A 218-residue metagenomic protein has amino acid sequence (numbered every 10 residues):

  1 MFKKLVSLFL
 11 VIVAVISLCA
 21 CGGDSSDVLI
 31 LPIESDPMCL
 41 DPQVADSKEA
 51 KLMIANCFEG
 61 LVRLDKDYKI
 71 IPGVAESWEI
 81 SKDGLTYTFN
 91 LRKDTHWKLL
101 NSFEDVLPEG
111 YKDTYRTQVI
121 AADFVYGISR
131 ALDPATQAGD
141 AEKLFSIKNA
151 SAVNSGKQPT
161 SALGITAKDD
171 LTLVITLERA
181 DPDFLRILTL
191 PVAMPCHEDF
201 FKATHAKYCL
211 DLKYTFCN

Functional and structural regions predicted by a protein language model:
M1-L5: Positively charged n-region of N-terminal signal peptides that target proteins for export
S17-A20: C-terminal motif of bacterial Sec signal peptides marking the signal peptidase cleavage site
G22-D24: Bacterial signal peptide processing site
P32-K82, F216-N218: N-terminal lobe/hinge region of extracytoplasmic solute-binding protein
S35-I54, V74, N101-E104, Y111-D113 (+1 more regions): A structural "hinge/loop" feature
V62, K66, K93-H96, S129-Q137 (+3 more regions): Sec-exported extracytoplasmic/periplasmic mature domains
D65, G156-A162, D170-L171, T176-N218: Gly/Pro-rich hinge or "lid" segments in bacterial periplasmic/extracellular proteins
E76-D140, V174: Aromatic- and charge-enriched surface segment that lines or borders ligand/interaction sites
